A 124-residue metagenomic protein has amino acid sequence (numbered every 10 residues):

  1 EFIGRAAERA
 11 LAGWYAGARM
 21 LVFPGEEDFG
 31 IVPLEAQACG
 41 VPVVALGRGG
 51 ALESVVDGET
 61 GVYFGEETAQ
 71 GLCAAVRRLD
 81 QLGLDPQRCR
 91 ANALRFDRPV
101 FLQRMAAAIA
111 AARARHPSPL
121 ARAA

Functional and structural regions predicted by a protein language model:
E1-A7, W14: Active-site donor-binding acidic/aromatic loop of nucleotide-activated sugar and phosphosugar transferases involved
R5, D57-T68, V76-G83: Conserved acidic donor-binding segment of nucleotide-sugar-dependent glycosyltransferases
G13-A18, M105: Short alpha-helical donor nucleotide-sugar binding micro-motif in glycosyltransferases
A16-D28, V41: Acidic donor-binding loop of glycosyltransferase active sites
V22, P42-L46, V55: Short hydrophobic beta-strand element within catalytic cores of glycosyltransferases and related nucleotide-activated
D28-G30, Q37, G47: Short glycine/acidic-rich beta->alpha loop that forms part of the nucleotide-sugar donor binding site in diverse
E35, G47-Y63: Short acidic/histidine- and often glycine-rich active-site loop of Leloir-type glycosyltransferases that engages
E67, G83-A112, H116-S118: A charged, aromatic-enriched C-terminal amphipathic alpha-helix characteristic of glycosyltransferases across folds
